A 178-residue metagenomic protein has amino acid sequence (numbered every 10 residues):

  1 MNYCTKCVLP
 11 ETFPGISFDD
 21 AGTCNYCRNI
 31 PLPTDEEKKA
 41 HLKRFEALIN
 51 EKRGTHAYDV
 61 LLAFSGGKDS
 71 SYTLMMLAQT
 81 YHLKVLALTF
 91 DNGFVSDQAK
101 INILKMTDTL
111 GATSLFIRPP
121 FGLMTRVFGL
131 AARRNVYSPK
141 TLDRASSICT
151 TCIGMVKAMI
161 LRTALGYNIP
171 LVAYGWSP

Functional and structural regions predicted by a protein language model:
N2-P178: ATP-dependent adenylation/nucleotidyltransferase module used to activate substrates
